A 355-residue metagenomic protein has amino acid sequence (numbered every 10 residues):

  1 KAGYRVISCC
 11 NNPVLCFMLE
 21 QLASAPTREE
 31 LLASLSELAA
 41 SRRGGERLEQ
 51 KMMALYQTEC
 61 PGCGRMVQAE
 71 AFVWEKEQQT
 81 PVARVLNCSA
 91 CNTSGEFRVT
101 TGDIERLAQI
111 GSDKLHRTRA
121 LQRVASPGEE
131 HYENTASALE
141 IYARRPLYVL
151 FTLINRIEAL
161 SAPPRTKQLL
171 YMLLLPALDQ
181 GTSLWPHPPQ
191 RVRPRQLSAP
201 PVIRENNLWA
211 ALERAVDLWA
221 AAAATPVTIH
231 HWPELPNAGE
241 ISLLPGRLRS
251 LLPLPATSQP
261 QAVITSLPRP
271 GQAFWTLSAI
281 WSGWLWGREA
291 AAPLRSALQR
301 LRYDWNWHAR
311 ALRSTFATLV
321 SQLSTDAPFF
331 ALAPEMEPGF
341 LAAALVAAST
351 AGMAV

Functional and structural regions predicted by a protein language model:
K1-Q261, P268-L301, L312-T315, G339-A343 (+1 more regions): Nucleic-acid modification enzymes, centered on SAM-dependent nucleic-acid methyltransferases
Y4, D326-A327: A short helix->loop->beta-strand "cap" motif at the edges of active sites that frequently abuts
R302-H308, F330-G339: Acceptor-substrate binding/catalytic loop of class I
A309-T325: A short glycine-rich, Lys/Arg-flanked "PGG" loop and its adjoining helix->strand segment in the class I
